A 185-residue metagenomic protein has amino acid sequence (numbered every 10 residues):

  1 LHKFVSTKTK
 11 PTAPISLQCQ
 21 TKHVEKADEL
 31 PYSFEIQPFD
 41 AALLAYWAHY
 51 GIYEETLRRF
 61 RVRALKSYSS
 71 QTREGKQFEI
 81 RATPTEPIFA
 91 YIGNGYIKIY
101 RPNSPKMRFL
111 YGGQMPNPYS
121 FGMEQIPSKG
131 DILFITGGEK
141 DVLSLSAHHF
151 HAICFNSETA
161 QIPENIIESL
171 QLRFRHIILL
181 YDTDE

Functional and structural regions predicted by a protein language model:
H2-I88, I92, M123-D131: TOPRIM metal-binding catalytic domain and adjacent DNA-binding surface shared by DnaG-type primases
K3, A41, P118, V142 (+1 more regions): Short linear motifs in intrinsically disordered/low-complexity regions
F39, H49, S157, S169-E185: Acidic, divalent-metal-binding catalytic cores of TOPRIM and closely related two-metal-ion phosphodiester/pyrophosphate
Y68-H176: Phosphate-handling DNA/RNA-contact segment within nucleic-acid enzymes
